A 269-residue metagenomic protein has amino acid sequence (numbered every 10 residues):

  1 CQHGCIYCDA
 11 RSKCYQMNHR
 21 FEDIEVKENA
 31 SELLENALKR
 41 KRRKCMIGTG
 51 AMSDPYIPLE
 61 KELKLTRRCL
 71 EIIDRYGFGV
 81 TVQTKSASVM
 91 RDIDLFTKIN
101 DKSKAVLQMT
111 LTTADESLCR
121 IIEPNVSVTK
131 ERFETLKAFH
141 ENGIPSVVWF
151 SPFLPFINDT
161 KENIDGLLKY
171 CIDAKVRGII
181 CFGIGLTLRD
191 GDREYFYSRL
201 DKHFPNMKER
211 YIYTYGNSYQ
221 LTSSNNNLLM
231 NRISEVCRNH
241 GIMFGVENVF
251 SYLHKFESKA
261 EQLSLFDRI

Functional and structural regions predicted by a protein language model:
Q2-Q108, T112-R120, T129-F133, A138: Conserved Radical SAM active-site core
E22-V26, K61, E123-E131, D159-N163 (+2 more regions): Alpha-helix N-cap and loop-to-helix initiation/capping positions
V26, S88-M90, P155-N158, T187: Acidic-and-aromatic substrate-binding clefts and catalytic sites of carbohydrate-active enzymes
L63-K64, T97-M109, N158-K175, L200-H203: Short, electropositive alpha-helical surface patch
E71, F133-N142, N225-N231, E235-C237: Alpha-helix-loop-beta-strand connector modules within alpha/beta enzyme cores
G77-F78, I144, V176: A structural motif
A114-E116, E123-N125, A138-T160, G183-L186: Conserved strand-turn element in the central/C-terminal portion of the radical SAM core barrel that lines
E162-I269: Auxiliary Fe-S-binding modules of radical SAM enzymes
